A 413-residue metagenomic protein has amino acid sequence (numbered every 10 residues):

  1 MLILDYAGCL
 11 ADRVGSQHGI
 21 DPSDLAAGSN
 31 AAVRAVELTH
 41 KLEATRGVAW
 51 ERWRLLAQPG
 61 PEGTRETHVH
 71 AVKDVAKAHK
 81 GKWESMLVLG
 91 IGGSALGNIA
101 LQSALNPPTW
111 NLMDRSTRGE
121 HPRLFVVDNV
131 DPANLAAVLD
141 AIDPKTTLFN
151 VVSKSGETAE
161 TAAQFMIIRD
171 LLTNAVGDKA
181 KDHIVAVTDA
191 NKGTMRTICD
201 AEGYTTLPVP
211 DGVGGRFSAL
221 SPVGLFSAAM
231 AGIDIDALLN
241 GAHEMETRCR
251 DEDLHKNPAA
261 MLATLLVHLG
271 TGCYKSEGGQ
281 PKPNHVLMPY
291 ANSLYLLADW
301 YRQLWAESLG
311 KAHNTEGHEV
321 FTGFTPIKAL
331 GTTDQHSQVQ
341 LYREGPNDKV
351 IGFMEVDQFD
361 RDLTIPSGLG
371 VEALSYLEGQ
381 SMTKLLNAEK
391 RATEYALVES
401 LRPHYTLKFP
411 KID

Functional and structural regions predicted by a protein language model:
M1, Q17, A71, N174-V176 (+2 more regions): Non-transmembrane, aqueous-exposed alpha-helical and coiled segments at domain scale
M1-K80, S367-L377: Extended, charge-enriched "interface" segments that sit outside catalytic cores
R54-P61, W83-M86, L124, T147-E157 (+6 more regions): Glycine- and acidic
D74-V75, P132-D140, T264-V267, E355 (+1 more regions): Short, charged beta->alpha transition segments
K77-E252: Glycine-rich phosphate-binding loops that contact phosphosugars or nucleotide phosphates
A133-A137, G331, I412: Conserved short internal alpha-helix adjacent to the catalytic or cofactor-binding core of large enzyme scaffolds
A175-G352, D357-D360: Active-site phosphate/pyrophosphate-binding segments
F321-K411: Helicase-primase coupling helices
